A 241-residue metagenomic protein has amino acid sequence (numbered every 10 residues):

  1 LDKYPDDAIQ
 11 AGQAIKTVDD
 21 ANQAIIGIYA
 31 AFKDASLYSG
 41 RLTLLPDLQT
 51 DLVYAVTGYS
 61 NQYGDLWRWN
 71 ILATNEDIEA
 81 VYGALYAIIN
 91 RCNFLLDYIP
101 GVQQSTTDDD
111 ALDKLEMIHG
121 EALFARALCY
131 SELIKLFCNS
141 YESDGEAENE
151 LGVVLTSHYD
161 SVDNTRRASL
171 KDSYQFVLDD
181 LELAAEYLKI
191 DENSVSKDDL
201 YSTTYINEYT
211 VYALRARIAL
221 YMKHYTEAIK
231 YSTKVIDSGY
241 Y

Functional and structural regions predicted by a protein language model:
L1-D47: Membrane-proximal, proline-rich intrinsically disordered regions
N61-F137, A168, E186-L188: Conserved, well-structured interaction surfaces
M117, E150, D172, D199-S202 (+1 more regions): Residue signature of alpha-solenoid helical repeat architecture, marking inter-repeat boundaries and helix-start
C129, A216-I218: Residue-level signature for tetratricopeptide repeat
